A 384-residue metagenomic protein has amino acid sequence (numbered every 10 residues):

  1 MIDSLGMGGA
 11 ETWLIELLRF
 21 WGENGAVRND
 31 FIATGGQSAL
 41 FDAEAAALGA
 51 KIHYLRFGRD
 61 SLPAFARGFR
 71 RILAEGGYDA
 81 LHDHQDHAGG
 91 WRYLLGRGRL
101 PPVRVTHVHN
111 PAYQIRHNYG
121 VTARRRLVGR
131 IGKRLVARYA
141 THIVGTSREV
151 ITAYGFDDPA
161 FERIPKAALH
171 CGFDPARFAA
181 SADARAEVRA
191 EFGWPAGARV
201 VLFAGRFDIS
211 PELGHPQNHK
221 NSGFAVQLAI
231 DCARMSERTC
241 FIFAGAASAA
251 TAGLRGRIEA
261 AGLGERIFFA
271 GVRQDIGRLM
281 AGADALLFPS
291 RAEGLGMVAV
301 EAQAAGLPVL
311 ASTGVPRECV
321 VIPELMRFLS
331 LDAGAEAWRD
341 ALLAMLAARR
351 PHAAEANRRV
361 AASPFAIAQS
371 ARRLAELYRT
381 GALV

Functional and structural regions predicted by a protein language model:
M1-G8, T12-A64, I164, A246-G253 (+2 more regions): N-terminal strand-loop element at the rim of the active site of nucleotide-sugar-dependent glycosyltransferases
F31-A33, P308-T313: Short hydrophobic beta-strand element within catalytic cores of glycosyltransferases and related nucleotide-activated
D83-G89, H107-V108: Short His-centered aromatic/hydrophobic patch
R130, R134-A180: A short, active-site helix/loop in glycosyltransferases that binds the activated sugar's phosphate group
A179-W194: A short helix/loop element that forms part of the nucleotide-sugar donor recognition site in Leloir-type
P195-K220, V226-A229: Conserved donor-binding/catalytic core segment of Leloir-type glycosyltransferases
V272, R291: Aromatic "clamp/platform" in nucleotide-sugar-dependent glycosyltransferases that forms part of the donor/acceptor
E318-R349: Change "using UDP/GDP/dTDP sugars" to "using nucleotide sugars
